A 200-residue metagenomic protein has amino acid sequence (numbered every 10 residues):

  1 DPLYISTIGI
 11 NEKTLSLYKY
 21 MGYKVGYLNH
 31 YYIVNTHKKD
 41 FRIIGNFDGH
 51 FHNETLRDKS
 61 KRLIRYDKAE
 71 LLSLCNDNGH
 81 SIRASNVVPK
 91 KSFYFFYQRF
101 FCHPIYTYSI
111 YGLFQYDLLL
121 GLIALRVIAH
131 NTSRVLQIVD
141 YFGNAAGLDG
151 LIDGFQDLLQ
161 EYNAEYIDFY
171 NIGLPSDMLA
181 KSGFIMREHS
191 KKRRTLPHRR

Functional and structural regions predicted by a protein language model:
D1, K59-K61, D117: Intrinsic-disorder/low-complexity loop/linker signature
P2-T55, Q115, L122-D149, D153-R200: Active-site/acyl-donor-binding loops of N-acyltransferases
T7-E12, L28, I64-N144: A conserved beta-strand-loop-helix scaffold within acyl/acetyltransferase catalytic domains
Y23-K24, S60-I64, A69, Y108 (+1 more regions): Short glycine-aromatic motifs
I43-L74: Conserved N-terminal entry element of GNAT/NAT acetyltransferase domains
